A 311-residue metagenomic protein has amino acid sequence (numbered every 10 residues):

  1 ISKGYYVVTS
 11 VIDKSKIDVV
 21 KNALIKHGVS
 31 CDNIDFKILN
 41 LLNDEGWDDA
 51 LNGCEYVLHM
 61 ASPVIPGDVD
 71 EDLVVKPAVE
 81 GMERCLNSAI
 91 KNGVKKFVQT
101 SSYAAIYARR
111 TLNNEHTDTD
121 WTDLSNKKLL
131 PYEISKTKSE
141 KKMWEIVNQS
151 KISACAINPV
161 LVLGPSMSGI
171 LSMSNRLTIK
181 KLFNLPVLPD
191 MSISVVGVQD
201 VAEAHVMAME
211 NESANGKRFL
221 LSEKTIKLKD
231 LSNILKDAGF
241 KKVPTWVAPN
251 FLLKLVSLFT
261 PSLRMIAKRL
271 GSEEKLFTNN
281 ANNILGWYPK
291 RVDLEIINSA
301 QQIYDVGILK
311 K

Functional and structural regions predicted by a protein language model:
Y5-S15: Conserved glycine-rich Rossmann-like NAD(P)H-binding loop of the short-chain dehydrogenase/reductase
K14-S15, L24-E80: NAD(P)H-binding glycine-rich loop region in Rossmannoid oxidoreductase-like domains and their noncatalytic homologs
H59, D68-P131: Conserved Rossmann-fold NAD(P)-dependent oxidoreductase catalytic core, especially the SDR/UDP-sugar
D123-K128, S168-D200: A conserved pocket-lining segment of Rossmann-fold NAD(P)-dependent short-chain dehydrogenase/reductase
N126-C155: Active-site Tyr-X1-5-Lys
Q149-I152, G164-L177, A208-F219: Glycine/proline-rich active-site loop of Rossmann-fold NAD(P)-dependent oxidoreductases
A204-R264, V292-K311: Mid/C-terminal beta-alpha module of Rossmann-like enzyme folds, strongest in SDR-family dehydrogenases/epimerases
N233, V256-Y288: Conserved C-terminal active-site "lid" loop/helix of NAD(P)H-dependent oxidoreductases that clamps the redox cofactor
